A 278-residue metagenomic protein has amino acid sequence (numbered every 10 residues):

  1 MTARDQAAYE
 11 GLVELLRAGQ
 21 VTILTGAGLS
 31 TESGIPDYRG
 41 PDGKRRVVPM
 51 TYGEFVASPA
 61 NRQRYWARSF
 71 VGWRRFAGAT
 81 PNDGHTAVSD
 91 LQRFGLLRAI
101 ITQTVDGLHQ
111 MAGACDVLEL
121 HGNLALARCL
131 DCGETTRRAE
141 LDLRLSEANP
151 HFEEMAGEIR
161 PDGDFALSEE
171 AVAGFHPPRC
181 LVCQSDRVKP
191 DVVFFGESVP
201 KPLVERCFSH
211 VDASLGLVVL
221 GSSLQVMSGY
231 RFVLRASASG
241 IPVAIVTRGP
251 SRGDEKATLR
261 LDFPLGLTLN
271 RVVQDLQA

Functional and structural regions predicted by a protein language model:
M1-A278: Conserved catalytic core of sirtuin-type NAD+-dependent deacylases
